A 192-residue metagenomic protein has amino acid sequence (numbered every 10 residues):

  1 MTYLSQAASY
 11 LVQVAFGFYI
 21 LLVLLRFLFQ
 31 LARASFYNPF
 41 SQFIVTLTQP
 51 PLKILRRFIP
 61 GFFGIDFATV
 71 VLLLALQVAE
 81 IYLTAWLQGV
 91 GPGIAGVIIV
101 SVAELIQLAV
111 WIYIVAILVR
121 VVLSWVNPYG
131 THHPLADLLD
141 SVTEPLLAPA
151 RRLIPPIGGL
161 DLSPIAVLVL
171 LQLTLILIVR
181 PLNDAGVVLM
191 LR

Functional and structural regions predicted by a protein language model:
M1-R192: Selective transmembrane helix interface/packing segments
